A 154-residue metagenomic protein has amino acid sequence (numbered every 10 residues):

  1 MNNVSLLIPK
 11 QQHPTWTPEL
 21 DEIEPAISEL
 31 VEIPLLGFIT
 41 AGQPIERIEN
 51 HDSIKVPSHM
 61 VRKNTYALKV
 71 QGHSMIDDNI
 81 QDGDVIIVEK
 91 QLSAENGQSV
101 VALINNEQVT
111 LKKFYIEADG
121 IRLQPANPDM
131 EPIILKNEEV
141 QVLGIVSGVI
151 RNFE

Functional and structural regions predicted by a protein language model:
M1-I76, G120, R151-F153: Short, positionally conserved secondary-structure boundary motifs
E24-P25, K112, I134: A generic local secondary-structure boundary/capping motif
V31, Y115-E154: Glycine- and charge-enriched low-complexity intrinsically disordered segments
A67-Q71, I87, V101-L103, K113-F114 (+1 more regions): Short, acidic/hydrophobic/Gly-rich beta-strand patch recurrent on exposed beta strands that often constitutes part
I76, N96-I121: Short, compositionally biased
D77-Q81: A short glycine-leucine-enriched loop at secondary-structure breakpoints that most characteristically corresponds
G83-D84, Q98: Structural motif
